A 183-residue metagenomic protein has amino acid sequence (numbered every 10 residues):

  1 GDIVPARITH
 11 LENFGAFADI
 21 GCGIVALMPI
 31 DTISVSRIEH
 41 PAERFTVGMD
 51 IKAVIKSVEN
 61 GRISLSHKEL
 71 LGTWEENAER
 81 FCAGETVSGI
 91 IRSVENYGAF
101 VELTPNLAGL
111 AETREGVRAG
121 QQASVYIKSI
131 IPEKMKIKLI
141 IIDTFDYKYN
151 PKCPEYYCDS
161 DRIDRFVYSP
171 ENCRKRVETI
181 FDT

Functional and structural regions predicted by a protein language model:
G1, P5, E69-C82: Intrinsically disordered, low-complexity regulatory segments
G1-H10, F14-G15, D19, I24-E39 (+2 more regions): Solenoidal tandem-repeat scaffolds enriched in leucines and small polar residues
D2-P5, T9-F14, F45-I63, A83-Y97 (+1 more regions): OB-fold/S1-family RNA-binding modules
F17-G21, L27-D31, S64-K68, F100-P105 (+2 more regions): Short, acidic/hydrophobic/Gly-rich beta-strand patch recurrent on exposed beta strands that often constitutes part
L27-V47, G72-E76, L107-S124: A cross-kingdom feature marking solvent-exposed beta-strand/loop segments within repeated, beta-rich binding/scaffold
H40, S66-N77, I140, R162: Secondary-structure junction/capping motif
